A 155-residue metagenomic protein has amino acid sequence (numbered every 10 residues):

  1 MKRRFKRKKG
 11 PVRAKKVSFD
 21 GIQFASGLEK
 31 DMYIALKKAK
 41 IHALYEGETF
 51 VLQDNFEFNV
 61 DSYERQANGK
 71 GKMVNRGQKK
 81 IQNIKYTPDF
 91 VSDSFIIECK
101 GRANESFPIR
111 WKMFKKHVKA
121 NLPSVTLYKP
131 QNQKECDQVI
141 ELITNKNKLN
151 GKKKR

Functional and structural regions predicted by a protein language model:
M1-R155: Electrostatic, structured charged patches in enzyme active sites and in nucleic-acid/phosphate-binding
